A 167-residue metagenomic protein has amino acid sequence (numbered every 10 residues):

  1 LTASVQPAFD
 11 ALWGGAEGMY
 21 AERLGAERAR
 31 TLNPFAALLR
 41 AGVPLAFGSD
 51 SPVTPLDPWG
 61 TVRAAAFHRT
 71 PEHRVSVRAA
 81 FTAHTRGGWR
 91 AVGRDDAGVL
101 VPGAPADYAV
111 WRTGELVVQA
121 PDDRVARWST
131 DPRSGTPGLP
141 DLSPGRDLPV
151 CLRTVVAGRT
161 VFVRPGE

Functional and structural regions predicted by a protein language model:
L1-V118, A126-R133, R153-V155: His/Asp/Glu-enriched, well-ordered alpha-helical/loop segment that forms or immediately abuts the divalent-metal
G135-G138: Amphipathic alpha-helical repeat scaffolds of TPR domains
D141-P144: Short, solvent-exposed loop/beta-turn-alpha elements that line the ligand-binding surface or hinge of extracytoplasmic
D147-V150: A short, compositionally biased
L152-R153, F162: A structural microfeature
